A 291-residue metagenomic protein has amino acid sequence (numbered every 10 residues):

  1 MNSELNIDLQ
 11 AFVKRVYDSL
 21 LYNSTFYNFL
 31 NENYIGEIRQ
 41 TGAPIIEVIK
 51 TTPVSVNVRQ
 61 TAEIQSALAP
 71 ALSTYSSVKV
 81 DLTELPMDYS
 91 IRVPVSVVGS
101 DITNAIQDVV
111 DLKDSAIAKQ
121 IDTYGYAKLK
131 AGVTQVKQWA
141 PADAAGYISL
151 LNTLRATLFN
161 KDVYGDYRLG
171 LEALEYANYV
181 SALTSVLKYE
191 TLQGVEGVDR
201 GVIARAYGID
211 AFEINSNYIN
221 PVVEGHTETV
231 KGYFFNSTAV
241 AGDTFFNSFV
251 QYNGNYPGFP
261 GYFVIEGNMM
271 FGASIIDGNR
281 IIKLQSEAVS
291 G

Functional and structural regions predicted by a protein language model:
N2-T25, F29, E37-T51, D81 (+1 more regions): Sequence/fold signature of self-assembling virion shell proteins
L30-Y34, T153: Short alpha-helical segments and helix-capping/turn motifs at coil-helix boundaries
T41-K79: N-terminal low-complexity, intrinsically disordered segments
N57-R59, N178-S181, S274: Short helix/loop capping segments that flank catalytic or ligand/cofactor-binding pockets
L72-S100: Short acidic, glycine/tyrosine-flanked loop/strand segments centered on an H-E-D-like triad
S77, D88, D166, Y262-V264: Broad gene-expression machinery/nucleic-acid interaction feature
P94-D162, K283-G291: Alpha-helical scaffold segments that mediate packing/assembly in large oligomeric complexes
A131-V202: Extended, solvent-exposed, turn-rich assembly/linker loops in the middle of proteins
